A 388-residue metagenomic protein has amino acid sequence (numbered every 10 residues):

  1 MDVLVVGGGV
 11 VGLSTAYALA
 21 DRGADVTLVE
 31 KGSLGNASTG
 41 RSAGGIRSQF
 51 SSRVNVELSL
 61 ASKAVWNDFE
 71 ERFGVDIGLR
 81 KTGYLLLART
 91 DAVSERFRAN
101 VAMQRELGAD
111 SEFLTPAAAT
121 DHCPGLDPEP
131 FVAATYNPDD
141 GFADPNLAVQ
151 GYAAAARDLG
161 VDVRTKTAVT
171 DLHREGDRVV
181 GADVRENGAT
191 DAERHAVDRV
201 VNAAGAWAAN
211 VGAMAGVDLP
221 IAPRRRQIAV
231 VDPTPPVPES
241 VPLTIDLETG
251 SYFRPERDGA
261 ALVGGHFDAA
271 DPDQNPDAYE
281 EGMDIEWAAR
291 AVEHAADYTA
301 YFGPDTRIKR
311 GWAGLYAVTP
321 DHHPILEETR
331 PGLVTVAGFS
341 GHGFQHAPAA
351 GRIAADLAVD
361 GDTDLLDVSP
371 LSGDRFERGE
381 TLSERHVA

Functional and structural regions predicted by a protein language model:
M1, R185-R199: Core beta-strand elements of the Rossmann-like FAD/NAD(P) dinucleotide-binding domain in flavoenzyme oxidoreductases
M1-V11, T27: Beta1/beta-strand and adjacent pyrophosphate-binding region of the FAD-binding site in flavoprotein oxidoreductases
Y17-R22, D76-L79, R178, E193-R194 (+1 more regions): Active-site substrate-recognition segment that forms the wall of the catalytic cavity or substrate channel
A20-R41: Glycine-rich FAD pyrophosphate-binding loop
A43-H122, G250-S251: Dinucleotide-binding Rossmann-like beta1-alpha1 core, especially the glycine-rich loop that anchors the ADP
A88-A154, D158, T165, D171-R178: Flavin (FAD/FMN) cofactor-binding and adjacent substrate-gating region of FAD-dependent oxidoreductase domains
A296-A388: C-terminal catalytic lobe of FAD-dependent flavoproteins
